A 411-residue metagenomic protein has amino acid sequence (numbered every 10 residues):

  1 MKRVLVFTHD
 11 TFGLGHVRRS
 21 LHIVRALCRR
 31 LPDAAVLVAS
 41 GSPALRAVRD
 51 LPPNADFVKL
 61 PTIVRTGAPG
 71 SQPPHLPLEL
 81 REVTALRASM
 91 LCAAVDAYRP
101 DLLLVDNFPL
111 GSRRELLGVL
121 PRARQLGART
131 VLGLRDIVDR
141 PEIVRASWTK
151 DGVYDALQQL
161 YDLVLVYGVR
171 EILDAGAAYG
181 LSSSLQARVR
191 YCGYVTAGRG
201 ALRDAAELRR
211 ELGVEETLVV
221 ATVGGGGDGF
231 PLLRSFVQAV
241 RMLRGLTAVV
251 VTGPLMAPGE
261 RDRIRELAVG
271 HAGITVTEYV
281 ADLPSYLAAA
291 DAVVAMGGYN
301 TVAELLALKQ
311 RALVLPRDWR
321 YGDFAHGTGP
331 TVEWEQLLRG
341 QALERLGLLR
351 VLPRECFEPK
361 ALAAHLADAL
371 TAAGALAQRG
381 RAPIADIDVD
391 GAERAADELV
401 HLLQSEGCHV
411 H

Functional and structural regions predicted by a protein language model:
V6-T8, A26-E82, L86-A93: Conserved nucleotide-sugar phosphate-binding/catalytic loop shared by glycosyltransferases and other
T8-L21, A44-A47, F230: A short, glycine/small-residue-rich beta-strand->loop->alpha-helix junction that serves as a flexible
M90-Q158: Conserved nucleotide-sugar donor-interacting segment of glycosyltransferase catalytic cores, predominantly GT-B
R135-F230, P258: A nucleotide-sugar donor-handling region in carbohydrate enzymes
Y194-A292, L337, E355-C356: Donor-nucleotide binding loops and adjacent catalytic segments primarily of GT-B fold Leloir glycosyltransferases
D282-L338: A donor-sugar binding/catalytic signature common to diverse glycosyltransferases and related nucleotide-sugar
W319-H365: Change "using UDP/GDP/dTDP sugars" to "using nucleotide sugars
A364, L370-H411: C-terminal amphipathic helix plus adjacent low-complexity, charged tail appended to glycosyltransferase catalytic
